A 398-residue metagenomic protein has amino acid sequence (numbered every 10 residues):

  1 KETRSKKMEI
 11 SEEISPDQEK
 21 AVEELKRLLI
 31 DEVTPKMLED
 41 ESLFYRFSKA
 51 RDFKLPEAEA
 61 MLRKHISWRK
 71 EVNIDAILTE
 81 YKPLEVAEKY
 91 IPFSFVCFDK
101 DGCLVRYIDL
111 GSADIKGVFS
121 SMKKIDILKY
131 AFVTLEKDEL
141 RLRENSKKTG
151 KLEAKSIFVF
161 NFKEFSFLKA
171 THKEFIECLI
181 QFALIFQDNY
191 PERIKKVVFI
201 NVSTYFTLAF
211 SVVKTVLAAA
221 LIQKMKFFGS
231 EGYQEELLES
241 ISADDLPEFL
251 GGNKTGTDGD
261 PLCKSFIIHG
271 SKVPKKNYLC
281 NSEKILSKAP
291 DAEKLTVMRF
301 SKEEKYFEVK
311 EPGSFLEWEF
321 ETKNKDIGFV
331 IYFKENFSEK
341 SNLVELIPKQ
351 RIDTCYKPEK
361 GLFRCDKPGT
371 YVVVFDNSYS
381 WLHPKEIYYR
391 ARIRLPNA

Functional and structural regions predicted by a protein language model:
K1-A398: Basic, amphipathic alpha-helical/coil surface patches used to engage anionic, phosphate-bearing ligands and membranes
